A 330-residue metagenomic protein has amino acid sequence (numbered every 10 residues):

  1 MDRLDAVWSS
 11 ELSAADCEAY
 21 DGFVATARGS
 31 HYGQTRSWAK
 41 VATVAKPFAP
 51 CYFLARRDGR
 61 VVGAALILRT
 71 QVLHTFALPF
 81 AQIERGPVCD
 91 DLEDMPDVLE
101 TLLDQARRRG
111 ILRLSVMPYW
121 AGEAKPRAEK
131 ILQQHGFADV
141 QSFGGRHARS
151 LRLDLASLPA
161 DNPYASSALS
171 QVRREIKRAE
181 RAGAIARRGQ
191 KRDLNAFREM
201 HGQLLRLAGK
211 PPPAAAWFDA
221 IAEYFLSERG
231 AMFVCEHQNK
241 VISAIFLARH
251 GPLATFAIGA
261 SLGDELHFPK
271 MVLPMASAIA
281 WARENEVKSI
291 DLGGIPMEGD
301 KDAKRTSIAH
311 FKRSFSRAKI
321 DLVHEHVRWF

Functional and structural regions predicted by a protein language model:
A6-D58, V62-T75, P118-E123, Q134-L266: A conserved beta-strand-loop-helix scaffold within acyl/acetyltransferase catalytic domains
L78-M95, L262-K270: Short, solvent-exposed cationic patches
A81-I83, L114, A254, I290: Hydrophobic faces of well-ordered beta-strands that scaffold small-molecule active sites in alpha/beta enzyme cores
E84-H135: A gly/proline- and charged-residue-enriched helix-loop-helix capping module
P96-R107, D219-F330: Aromatic (often tryptophan-rich) hydrophobic motifs at membrane interfaces
E129-G145, I308-D321: Conserved acetyl-CoA-binding loop of GNAT-fold acetyltransferases
